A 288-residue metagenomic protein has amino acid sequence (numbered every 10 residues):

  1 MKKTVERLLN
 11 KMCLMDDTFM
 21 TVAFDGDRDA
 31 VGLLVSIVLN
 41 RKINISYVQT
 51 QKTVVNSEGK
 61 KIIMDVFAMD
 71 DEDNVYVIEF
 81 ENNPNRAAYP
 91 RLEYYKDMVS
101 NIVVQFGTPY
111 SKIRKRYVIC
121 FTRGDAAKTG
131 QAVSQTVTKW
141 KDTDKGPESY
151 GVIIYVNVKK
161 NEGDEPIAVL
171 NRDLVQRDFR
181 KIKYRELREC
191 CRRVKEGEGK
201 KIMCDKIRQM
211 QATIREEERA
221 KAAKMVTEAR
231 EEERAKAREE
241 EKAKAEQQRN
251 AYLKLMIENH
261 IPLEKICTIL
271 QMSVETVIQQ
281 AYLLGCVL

Functional and structural regions predicted by a protein language model:
M1-I202: Conserved single-residue anchors adjacent to enzymatic active/cofactor-binding motifs
M1-M12, M69-D71, Y76-E81, P166-L288: Short, charged alpha-helical interaction segments and adjacent helix-coil junctions
